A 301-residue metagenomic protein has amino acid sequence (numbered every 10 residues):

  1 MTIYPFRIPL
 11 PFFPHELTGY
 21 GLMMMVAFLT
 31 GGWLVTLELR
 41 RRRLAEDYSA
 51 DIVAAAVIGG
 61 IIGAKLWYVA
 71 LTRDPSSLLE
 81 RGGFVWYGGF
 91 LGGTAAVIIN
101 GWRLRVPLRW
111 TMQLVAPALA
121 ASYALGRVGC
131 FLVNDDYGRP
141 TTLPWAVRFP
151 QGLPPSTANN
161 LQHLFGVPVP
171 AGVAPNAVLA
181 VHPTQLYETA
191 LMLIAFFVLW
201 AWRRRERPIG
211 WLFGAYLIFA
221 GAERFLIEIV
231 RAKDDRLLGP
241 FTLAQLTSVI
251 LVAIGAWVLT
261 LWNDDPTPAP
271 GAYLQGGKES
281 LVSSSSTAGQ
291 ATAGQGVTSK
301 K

Functional and structural regions predicted by a protein language model:
M1-K301: A feature for loop-to-transmembrane-helix boundaries and adjacent hydrophobic helices in multi-pass integral membrane
